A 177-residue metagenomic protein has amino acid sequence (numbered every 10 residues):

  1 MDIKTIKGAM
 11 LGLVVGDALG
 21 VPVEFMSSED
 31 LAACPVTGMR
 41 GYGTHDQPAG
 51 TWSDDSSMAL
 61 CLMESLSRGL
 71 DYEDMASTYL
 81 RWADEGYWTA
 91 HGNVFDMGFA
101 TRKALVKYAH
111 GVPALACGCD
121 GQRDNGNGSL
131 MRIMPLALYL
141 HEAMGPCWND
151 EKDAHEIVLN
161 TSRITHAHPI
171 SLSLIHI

Functional and structural regions predicted by a protein language model:
M1-I175: Structured, active/binding-site neighborhoods that engage oxygen-rich ligands
